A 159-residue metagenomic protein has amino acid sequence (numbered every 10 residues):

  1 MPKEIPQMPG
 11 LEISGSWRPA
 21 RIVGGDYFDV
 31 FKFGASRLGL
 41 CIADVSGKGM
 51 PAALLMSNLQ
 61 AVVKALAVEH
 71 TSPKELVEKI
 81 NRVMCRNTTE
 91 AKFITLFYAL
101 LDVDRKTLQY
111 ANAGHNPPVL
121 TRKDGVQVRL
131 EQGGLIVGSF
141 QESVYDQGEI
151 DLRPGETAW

Functional and structural regions predicted by a protein language model:
M1-A158: … and, occasionally, acidic/histidine-rich disordered N-termini of signaling adaptors
